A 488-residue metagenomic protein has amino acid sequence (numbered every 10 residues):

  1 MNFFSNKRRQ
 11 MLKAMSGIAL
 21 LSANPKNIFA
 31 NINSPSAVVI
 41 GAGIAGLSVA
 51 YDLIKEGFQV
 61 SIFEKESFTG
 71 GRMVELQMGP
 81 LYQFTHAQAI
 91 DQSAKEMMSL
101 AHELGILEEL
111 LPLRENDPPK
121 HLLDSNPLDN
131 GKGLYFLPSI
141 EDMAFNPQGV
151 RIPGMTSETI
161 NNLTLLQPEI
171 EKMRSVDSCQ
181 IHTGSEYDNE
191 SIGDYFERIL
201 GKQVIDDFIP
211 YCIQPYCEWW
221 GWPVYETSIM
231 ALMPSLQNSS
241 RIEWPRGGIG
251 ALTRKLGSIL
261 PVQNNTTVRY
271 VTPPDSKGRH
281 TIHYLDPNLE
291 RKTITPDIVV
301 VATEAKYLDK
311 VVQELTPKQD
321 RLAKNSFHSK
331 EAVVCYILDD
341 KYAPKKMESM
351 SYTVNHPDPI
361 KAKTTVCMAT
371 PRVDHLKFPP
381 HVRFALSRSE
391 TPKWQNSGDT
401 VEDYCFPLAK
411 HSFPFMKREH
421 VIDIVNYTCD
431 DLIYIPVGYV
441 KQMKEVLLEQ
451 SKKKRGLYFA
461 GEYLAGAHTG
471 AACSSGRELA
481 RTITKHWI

Functional and structural regions predicted by a protein language model:
N2-S5, Q10-A30: N-terminal export signals
A37-S61: N-terminal Rossmann-like FAD-binding beta1-loop-alpha1 element of flavoenzymes
K55-L76: Glycine-rich FAD pyrophosphate-binding loop
R72, P80-R114: Conserved FAD-binding subdomain of flavin-dependent enzymes
M98, H102, E108-Y225: Mobile amphipathic helical/loop "lid" adjacent to a hydrophobic cofactor/ligand pocket
M233-H280, Y284-N288: Helical element adjacent to the flavin cofactor pocket in flavoenzyme catalytic cores
R269-T281, D286-Q395: Mid-domain catalytic core of redox enzymes that form a hydrophobic substrate pocket/lid adjacent to a catalytic redox
C367-I488: Conserved flavin/dinucleotide-binding core of flavoenzymes
